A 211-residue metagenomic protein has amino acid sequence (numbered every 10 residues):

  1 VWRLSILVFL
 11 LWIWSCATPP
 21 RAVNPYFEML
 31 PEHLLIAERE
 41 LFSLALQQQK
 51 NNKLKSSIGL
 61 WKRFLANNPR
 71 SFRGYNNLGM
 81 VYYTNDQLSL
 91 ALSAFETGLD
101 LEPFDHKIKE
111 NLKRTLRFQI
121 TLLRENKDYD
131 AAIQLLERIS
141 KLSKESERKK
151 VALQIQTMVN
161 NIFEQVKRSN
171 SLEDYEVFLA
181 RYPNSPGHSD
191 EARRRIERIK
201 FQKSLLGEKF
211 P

Functional and structural regions predicted by a protein language model:
A37-E38, F72-R73, H106, K113 (+2 more regions): Helix-start (N-cap) detector for alpha-helical repeat units in TPR-like alpha-solenoids, especially tetratricopeptide
G74, I108, R148-V151, H188: TPR alpha-solenoid repeat register
